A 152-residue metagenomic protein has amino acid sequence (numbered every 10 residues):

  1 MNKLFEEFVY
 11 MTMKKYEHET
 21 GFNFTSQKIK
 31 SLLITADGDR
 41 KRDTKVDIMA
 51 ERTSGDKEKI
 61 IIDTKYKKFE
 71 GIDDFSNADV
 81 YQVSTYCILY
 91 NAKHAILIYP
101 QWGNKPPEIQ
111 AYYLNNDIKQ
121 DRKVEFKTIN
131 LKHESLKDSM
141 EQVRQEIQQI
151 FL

Functional and structural regions predicted by a protein language model:
M1-L152: Catalytic core segments in nucleotide and nucleic-acid processing enzymes
